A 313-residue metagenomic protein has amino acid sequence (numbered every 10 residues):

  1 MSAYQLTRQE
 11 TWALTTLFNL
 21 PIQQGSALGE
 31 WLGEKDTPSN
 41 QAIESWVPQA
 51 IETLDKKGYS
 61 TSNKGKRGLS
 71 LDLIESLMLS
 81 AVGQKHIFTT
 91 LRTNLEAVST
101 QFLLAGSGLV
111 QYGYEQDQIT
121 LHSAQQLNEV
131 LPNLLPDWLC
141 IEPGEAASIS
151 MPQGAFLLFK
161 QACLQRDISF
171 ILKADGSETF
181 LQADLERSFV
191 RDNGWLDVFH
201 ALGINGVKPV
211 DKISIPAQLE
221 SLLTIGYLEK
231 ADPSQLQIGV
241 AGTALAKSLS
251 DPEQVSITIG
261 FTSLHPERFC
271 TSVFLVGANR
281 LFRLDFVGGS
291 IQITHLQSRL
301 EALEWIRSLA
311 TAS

Functional and structural regions predicted by a protein language model:
M1-D55, T61-L79, H86-I87, A146-A201: Short, amphipathic alpha-helical interface elements at domain boundaries that mediate macromolecular binding
S2-L6, S39-K57, T61-N63, L73 (+4 more regions): Short amphipathic alpha-helical interaction segments
Q9, T16, E30, Q41 (+6 more regions): Polar/charged alpha-helical tracts
T16, Q49-E52, K56, L79 (+7 more regions): Charged/polar, solvent-exposed surface patches and flexible loops
T61-P132, E229-R280, V287-Q297: Accessory beta->alpha helical hairpin/"wing" motif in late/C-terminal subdomains of nucleic-acid enzymes
E115-S169: Surface-exposed beta-loop interaction hotspot
E186-Q254: Long, positively charged binding patches that form subdomain-scale interaction surfaces for polyanionic ligands
D285, Q292-S313: An acidic, charge-biased composition feature
